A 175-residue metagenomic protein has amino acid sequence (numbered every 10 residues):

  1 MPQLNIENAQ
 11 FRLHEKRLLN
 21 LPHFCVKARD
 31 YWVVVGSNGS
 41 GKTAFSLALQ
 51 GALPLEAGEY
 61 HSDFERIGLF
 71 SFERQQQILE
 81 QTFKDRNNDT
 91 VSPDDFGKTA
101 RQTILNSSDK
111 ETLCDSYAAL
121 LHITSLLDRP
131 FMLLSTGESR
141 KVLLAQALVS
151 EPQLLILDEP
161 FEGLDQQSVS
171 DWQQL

Functional and structural regions predicted by a protein language model:
M1-H23, K27-A28, G39, P54: A short, flexible loop at the N-terminus of ABC-type nucleotide-binding domains that lies
T43-S108: ABC ATPase nucleotide-binding domain signature region
D109-L126: Conserved ABC ATPase "signature" region
P130-L134: Conserved ABC ATPase signature
S135-K141: ABC ATPase nucleotide-binding domain "signature motif"
L144: Hydrophobic anchor residue at the start of the ABC signature
L155-E159: Catalytic Walker B motif of ABC-type/P-loop ATPase nucleotide-binding domains
